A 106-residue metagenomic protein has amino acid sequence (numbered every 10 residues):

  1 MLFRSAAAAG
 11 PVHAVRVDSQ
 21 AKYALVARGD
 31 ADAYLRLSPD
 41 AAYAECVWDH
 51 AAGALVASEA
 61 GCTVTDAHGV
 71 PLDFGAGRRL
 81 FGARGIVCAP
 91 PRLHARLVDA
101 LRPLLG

Functional and structural regions predicted by a protein language model:
M1-G106: An extended, acidic
